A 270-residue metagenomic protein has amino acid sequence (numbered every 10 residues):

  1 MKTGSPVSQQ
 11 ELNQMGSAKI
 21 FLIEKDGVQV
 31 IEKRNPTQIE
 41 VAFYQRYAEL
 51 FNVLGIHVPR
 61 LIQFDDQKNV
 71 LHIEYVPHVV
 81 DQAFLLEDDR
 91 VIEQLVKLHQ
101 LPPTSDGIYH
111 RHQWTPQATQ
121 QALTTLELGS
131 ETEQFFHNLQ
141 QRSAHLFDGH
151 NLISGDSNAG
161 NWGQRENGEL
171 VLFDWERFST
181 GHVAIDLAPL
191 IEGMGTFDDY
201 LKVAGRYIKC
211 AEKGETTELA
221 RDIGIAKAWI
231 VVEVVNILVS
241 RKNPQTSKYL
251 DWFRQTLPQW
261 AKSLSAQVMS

Functional and structural regions predicted by a protein language model:
M1-S5, F253-S270: Regulatory N- and C-terminal appendages and interdomain linkers associated with kinase/kinase-like NTP transferase
K2-K25: ATP-binding glycine-rich phosphate-binding loop
G16-E24, Q140-I185: Active-site acidic catalytic loop and adjacent metal/ATP-binding pocket of ATP-dependent phosphoryl transfer enzymes
V28-L71, D81-Q100: A conserved alpha-helical element in kinase catalytic cores
Q67-F84, Q120, A228-S247: A glycine-centered beta->alpha junction motif in the catalytic cores of kinase/phosphotransferase enzymes
H78-Q113, G129-F136: Conserved kinase catalytic-core helix
D89, V171, A188-I191: Glycine-rich, phosphate-binding/catalytic loops in enzymes
A184-E215, K227-Q259: Active-site activation/catalytic loop segments of kinase-like enzymes and analogous catalytic loops in related
